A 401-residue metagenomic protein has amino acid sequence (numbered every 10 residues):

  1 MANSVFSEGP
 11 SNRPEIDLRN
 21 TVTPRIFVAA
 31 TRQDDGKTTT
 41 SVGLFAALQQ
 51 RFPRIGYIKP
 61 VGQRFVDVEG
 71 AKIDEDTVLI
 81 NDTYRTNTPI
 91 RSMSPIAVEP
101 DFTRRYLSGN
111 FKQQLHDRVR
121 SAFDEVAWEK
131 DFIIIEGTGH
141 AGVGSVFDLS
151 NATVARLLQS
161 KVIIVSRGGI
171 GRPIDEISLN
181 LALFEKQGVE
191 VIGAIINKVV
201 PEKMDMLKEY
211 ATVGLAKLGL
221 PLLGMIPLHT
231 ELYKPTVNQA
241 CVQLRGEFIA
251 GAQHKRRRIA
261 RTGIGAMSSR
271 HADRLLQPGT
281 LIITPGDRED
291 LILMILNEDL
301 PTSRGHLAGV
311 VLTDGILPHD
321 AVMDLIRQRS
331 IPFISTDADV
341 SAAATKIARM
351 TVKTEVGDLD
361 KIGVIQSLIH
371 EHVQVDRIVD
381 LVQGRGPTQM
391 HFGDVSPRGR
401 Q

Functional and structural regions predicted by a protein language model:
D17-T23: Phosphate-binding P-loop
P24-D35, T39-E125: N-terminal phosphate/diphosphate-binding loop that engages ATP/GTP or pyrophosphate donors across diverse enzyme folds
R25, A97-L107, I134-G137, L157-V165 (+1 more regions): Gly-rich Lys/Arg/Thr-decorated short loops/hinges at beta-loop-alpha junctions or inter-strand turns that position
S94-P100, Q113, V213-Y233: Ligand-binding beta-strand-loop-alpha-helix segment within the catalytic cores of soluble metabolic enzymes
T103-V146, A152-R156: Phosphate-binding/switch loop-helix module in NTP-utilizing enzymes
V126-E129, A272-T280, L300-H306: Flexible, charged surface loops at secondary-structure boundaries
G137-L220, L281, G286-M350, V356: Conserved catalytic-core segment of NTP-binding enzymes
H229-D287, T351-R400: Non-catalytic interface/targeting segments
